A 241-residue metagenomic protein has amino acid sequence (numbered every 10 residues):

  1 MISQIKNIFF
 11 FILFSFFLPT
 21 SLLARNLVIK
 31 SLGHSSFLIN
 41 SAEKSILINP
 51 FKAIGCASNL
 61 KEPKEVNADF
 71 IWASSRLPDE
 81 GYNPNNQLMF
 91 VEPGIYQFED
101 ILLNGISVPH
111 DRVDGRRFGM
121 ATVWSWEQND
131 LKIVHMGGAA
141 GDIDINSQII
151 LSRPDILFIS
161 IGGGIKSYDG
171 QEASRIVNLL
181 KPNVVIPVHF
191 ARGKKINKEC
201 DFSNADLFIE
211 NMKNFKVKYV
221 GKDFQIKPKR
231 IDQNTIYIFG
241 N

Functional and structural regions predicted by a protein language model:
M1-F9: Bacterial N-terminal signal peptides that target proteins for export
F9-P19: Bacterial N-terminal signal peptides
A24-F70, D79, N85-S152, I156 (+1 more regions): Core dinuclear metal-dependent hydrolase active-site scaffold
A53-A57, L77-G81, G141-D144, G164-D169 (+1 more regions): Active-site environment of divalent metal-dependent phosphoester hydrolases
A68, P154-I156, G170-F190: Proline-aspartate-enriched helix->loop->beta-strand connector
A73-S75: Ser/Thr-glycine-rich phosphate-binding loops at phosphate-binding pockets of nucleotides, nucleotide cofactors
R117-F118, V184-N241: Binuclear metal-ion centers of metallo-dependent hydrolases, dominated by the metallo-beta-lactamase
L157-I161: Conserved beta-strand segments of the P-loop GTPase G domain that flank and frequently precede/overlap
